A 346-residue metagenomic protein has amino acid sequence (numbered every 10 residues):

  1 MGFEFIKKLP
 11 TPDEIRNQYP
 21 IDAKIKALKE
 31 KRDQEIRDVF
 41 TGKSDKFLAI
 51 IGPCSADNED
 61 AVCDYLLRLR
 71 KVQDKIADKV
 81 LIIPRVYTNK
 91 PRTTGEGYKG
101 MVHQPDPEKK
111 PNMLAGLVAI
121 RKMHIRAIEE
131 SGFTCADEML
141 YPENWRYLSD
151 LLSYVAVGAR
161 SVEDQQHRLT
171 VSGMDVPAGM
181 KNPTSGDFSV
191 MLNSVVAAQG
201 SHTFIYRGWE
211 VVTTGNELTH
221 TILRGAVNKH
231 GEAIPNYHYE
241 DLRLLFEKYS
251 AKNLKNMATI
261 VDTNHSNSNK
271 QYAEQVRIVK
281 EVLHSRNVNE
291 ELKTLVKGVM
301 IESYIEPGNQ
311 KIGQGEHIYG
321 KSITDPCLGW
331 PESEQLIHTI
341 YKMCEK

Functional and structural regions predicted by a protein language model:
M1-T41: N- or domain-start disorder-to-order transition segments that initiate the globular core
I25-V39, V72-I83, N89, I120: N-terminal beta-rich core of secreted/periplasmic extracellular enzymes
F40-K43, R70-A77, I125-E130, T213 (+2 more regions): Acidic (Asp/Glu)-rich catalytic clusters
L48-A61, D325: Conserved phosphate/anionic-ligand binding catalytic regions in large, soluble enzymes, centered on
G52, V261, G329: Conserved, mostly hydrophobic/aromatic
C54-D57, N256, N264-K270: Short acidic, Gly/Ser-rich segments with clustered Asp/Glu that frequently serve as metal-coordination loops in enzyme
L66, K79-L244, H265-K270, Q275-E281 (+2 more regions): Active-site-facing alpha/beta catalytic cores
Y304-C344: Internal helix-turn-beta structural module
